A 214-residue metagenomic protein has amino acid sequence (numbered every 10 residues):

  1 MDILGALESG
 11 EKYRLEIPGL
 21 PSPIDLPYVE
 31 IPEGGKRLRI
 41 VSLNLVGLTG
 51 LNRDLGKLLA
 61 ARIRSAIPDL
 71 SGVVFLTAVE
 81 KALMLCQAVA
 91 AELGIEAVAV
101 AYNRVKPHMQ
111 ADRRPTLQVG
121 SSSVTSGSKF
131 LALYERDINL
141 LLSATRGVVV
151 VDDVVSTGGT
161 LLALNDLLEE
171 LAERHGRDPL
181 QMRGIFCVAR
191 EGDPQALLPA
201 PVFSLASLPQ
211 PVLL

Functional and structural regions predicted by a protein language model:
M1-R14, A163-L214: PRPP-dependent phosphoribosyltransferase catalytic core
M1-S71: Active-site-facing substrate-recognition patch
D69-E80: Short glycine-rich phosphate-binding loop at a beta-alpha junction
V73-V74, G147-V149, G184: Structural motif
A82-C86, D193-P194: Short, well-ordered alpha-helical microsegments
M84-L93, L164-N165: Short Gly/Thr/Asp-enriched flexible loops that form oxyanion-binding sites at enzyme active sites
E96-V148: Short, glycine/charge-rich flexible loops or terminal/linker lids adjacent to PRPP-binding catalytic cores
D152-L164: Acidic, divalent-metal-coordinating active-site segment for phosphoryl/phosphodiester hydrolysis, typified by short
